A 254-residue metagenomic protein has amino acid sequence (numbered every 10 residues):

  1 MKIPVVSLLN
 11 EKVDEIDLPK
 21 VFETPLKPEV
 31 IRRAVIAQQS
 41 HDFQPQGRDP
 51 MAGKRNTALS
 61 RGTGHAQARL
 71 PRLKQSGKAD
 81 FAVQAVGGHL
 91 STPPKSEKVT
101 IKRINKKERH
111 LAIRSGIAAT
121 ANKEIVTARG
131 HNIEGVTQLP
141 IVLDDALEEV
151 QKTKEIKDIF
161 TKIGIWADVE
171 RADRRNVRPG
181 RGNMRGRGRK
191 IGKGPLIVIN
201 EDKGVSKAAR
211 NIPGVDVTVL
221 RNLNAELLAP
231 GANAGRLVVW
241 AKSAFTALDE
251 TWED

Functional and structural regions predicted by a protein language model:
K12-G192: Basic, glycine/proline-rich low-complexity segments that contact nucleic acids
K98, L111, I163-W166, N183-R185 (+4 more regions): Phospho-regulatory, Ser/Thr- and acidic-rich intrinsically disordered linkers and terminal tails that flank modular
L143-A146, V198-E201, L220, A241: Short His-Asn-centered micro-motif
V177-G180, R221-E226: Short acidic loop-to-helix transition motifs that present clustered carboxylates
P195, I212-V215: RNase H-like, Mg2+-dependent phosphodiesterase core, and more generally RNA phosphate-backbone-engaging helix-loop
V215-R221: Short hydrophobic/aromatic-enriched beta-strand-loop microsegments
